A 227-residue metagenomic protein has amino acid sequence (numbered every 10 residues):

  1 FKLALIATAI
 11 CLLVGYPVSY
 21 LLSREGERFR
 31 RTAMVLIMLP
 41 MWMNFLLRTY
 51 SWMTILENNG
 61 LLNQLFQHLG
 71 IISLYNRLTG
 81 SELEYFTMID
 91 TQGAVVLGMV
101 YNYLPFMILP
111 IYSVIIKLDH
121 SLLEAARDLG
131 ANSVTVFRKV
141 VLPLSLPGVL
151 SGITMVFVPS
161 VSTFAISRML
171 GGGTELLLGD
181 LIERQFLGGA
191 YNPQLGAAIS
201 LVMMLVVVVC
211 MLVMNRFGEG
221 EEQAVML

Functional and structural regions predicted by a protein language model:
F1-A9, E25, E84, R184-Y191: Periplasmic/extracellular loop-to-transmembrane helix junction in inner-membrane transport proteins
K2-V14, V18, M43, R138 (+5 more regions): Hydrophobic alpha-helical transmembrane segments of multipass integral membrane proteins, especially permease/channel
I6-M38, M53-T54, S121-L123, V141 (+1 more regions): Transmembrane-helix boundary motif in ABC transporter permease subunits
E25-A33, T91, S121, S133 (+2 more regions): Membrane-helix interface segments
L39, Y101, F106-S121, R127 (+1 more regions): Transmembrane alpha-helices
T49-V100, V134, L170-T174: Membrane-interfacial helix termini and adjacent extracytoplasmic/periplasmic loops of multi-pass transporters
Y112-L123, R127, A197-L227: C-terminal transmembrane helix and the adjacent membrane-cytosol boundary/short C-terminal tail of inner/organellar
R168-E219: Interhelical loop and adjacent transmembrane-helix boundary motif in polytopic membrane transport permeases
